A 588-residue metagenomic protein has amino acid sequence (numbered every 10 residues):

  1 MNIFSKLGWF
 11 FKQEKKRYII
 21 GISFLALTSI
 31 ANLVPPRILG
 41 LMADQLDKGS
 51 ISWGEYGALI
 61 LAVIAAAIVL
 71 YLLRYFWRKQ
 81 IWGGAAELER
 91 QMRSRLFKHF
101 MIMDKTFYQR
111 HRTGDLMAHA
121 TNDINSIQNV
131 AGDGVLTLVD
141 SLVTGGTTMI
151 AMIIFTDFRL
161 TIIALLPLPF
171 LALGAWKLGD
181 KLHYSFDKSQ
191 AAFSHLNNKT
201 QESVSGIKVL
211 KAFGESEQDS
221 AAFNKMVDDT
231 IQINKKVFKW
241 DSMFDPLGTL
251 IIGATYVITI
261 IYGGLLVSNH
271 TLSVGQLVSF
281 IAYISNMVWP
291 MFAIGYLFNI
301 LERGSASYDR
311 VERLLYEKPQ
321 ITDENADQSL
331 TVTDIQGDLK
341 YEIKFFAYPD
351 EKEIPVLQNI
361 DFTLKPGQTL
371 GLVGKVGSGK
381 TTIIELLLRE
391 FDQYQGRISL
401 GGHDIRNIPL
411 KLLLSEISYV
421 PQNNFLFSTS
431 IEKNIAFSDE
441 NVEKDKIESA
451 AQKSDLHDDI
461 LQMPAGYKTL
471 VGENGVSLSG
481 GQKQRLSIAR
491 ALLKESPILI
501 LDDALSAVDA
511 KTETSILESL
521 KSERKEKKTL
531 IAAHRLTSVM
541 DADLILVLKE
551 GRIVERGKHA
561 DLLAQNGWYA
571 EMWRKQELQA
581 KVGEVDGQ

Functional and structural regions predicted by a protein language model:
M1-N32, D47-I60, W77-I81, A85 (+11 more regions): Membrane-integrated ABC transporters
Y18-L73, I154-R159, H270-V274: Transmembrane helix-loop-helix hairpins at lipid-water interfaces of multipass membrane proteins, especially the type-1
S23-F24, A31-D44, A66-T113, M117 (+11 more regions): Juxtamembrane helix-loop junctions of ABC transporter transmembrane domains
K48-S52, A151-P169, K236, W240-D309 (+1 more regions): Helix-loop-helix
A66-A85, L136-V143, I163-S189, F244 (+2 more regions): Alpha-helical transmembrane segments of multi-pass membrane proteins
K105-T106, N122-A131, V135, V139 (+7 more regions): An intracellular "coupling" helix at the cytosolic face of ABC transporter transmembrane type-1 domains
L330-Q588: ABC-type nucleotide-binding domain
